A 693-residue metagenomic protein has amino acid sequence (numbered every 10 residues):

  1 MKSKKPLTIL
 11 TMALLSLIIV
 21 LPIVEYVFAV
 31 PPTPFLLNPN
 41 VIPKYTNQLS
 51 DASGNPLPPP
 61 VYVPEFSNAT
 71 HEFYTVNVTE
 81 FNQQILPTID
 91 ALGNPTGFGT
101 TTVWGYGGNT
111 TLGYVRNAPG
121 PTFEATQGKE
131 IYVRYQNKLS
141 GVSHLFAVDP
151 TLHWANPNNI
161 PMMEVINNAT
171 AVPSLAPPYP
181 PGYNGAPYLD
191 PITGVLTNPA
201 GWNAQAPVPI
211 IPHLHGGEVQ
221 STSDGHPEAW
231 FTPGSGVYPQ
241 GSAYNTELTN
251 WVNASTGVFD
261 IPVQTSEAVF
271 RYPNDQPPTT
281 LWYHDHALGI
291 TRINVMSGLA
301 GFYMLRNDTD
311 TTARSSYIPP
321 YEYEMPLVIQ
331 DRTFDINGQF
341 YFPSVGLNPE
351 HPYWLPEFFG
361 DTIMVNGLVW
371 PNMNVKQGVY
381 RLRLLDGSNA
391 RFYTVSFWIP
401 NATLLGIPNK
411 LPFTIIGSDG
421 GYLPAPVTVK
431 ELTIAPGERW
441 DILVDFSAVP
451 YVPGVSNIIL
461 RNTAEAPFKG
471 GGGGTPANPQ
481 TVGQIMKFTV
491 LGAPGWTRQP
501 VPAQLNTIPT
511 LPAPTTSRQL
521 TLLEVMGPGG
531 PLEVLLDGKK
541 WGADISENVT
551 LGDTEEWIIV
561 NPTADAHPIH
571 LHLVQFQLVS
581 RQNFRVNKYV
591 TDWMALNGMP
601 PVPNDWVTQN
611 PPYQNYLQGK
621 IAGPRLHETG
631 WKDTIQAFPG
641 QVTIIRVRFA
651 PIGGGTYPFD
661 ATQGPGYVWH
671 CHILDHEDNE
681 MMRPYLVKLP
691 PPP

Functional and structural regions predicted by a protein language model:
T11-P22: Bacterial N-terminal signal peptides
V27-L214, E218-G236, T246-T249, A254-V258 (+7 more regions): N-terminal, post-signal-peptide metal-ligating segments of extracellular/periplasmic oxidoreductases, dominated by
V76, V133, P212, D285 (+8 more regions): Divalent metal-coordination and catalytic microenvironments
P87-T88, V142-P150, S297, R391-W398 (+1 more regions): Short, hydrophobic/aromatic beta-strand segments
Y135-L139, L384-S388, I559-T563, P651: Asparagine-centered strand-capping/turn motif at beta-strand->loop junctions
T170-T311, P424-L491, T563-H567, P603-P693: Extracellular/periplasmic metallocenter environments
V219-Y244, I329, T333-P514: Histidine- and aromatic-rich segments of cupredoxin/plastocyanin-like copper-binding domains
I399-T403, I407-G420, P562-G619, L674-D675 (+1 more regions): Active/binding-pocket-proximal capping segment
